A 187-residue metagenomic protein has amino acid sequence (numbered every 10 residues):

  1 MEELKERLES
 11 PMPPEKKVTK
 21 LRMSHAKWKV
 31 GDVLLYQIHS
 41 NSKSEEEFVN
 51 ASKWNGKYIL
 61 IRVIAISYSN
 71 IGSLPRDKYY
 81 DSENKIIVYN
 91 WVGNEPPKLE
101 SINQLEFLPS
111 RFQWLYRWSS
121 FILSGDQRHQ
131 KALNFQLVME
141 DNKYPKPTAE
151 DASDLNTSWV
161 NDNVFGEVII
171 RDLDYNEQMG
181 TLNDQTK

Functional and structural regions predicted by a protein language model:
M1-I71: Short N-terminal edge-element motif at the start of the domain
E45, G72-L74, P97-L99: Active-site-adjacent loop/helix micro-motif of nuclease/hydrolase catalytic cores
D77-K187: Intrinsically disordered, low-complexity, charged/polar segments
